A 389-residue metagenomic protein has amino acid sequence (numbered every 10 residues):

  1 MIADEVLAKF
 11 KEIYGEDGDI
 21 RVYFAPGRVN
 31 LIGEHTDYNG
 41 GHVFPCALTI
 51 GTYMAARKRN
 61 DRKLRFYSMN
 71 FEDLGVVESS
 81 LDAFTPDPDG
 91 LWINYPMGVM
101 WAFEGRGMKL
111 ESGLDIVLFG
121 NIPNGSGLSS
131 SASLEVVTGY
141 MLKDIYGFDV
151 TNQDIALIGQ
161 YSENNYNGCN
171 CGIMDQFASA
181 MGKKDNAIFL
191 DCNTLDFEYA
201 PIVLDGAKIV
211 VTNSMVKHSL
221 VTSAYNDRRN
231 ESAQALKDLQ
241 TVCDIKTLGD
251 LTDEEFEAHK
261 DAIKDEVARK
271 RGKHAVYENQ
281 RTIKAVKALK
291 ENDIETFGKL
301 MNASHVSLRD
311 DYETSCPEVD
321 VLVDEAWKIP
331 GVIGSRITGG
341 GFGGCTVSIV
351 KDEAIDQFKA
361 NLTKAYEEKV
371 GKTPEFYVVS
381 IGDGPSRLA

Functional and structural regions predicted by a protein language model:
M1-R28, Y53-D89, N186-G334, I349-A389: C-terminal nucleotide
M1-Y23, V29-G33, N39-H42, D73 (+4 more regions): Gly/Ser-rich oxyanion-binding loop with an adjacent helix/lid that shapes the negatively charged ligand pocket
G40-A47, R228-R229: Short Gly/aromatic-enriched secondary-structure transition segments
P45-A47, A55-K58, G107: Short, charge-rich binding segments
L114-L118, V319, S335: A short glycine-rich, hydrophobically flanked beta-strand micro-motif that places a catalytic Asp/Glu for divalent metal
A132-S133, C345-I349: FabD-like malonyl-/acyl-CoA
F342: Glycine-rich phosphate-binding loop
